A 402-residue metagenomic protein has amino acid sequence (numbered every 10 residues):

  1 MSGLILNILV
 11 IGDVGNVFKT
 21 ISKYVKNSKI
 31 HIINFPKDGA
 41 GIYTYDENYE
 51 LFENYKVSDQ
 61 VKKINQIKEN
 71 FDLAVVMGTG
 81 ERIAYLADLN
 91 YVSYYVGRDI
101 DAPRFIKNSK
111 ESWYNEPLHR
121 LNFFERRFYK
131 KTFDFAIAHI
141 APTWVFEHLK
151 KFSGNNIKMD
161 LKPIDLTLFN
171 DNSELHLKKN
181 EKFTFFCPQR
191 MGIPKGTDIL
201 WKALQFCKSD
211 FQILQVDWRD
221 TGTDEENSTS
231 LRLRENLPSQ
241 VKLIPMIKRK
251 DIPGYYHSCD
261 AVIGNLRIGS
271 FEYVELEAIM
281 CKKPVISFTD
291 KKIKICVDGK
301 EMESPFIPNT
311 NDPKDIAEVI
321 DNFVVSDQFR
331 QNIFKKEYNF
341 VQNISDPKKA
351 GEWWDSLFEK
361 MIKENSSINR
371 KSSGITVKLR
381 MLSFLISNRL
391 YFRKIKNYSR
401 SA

Functional and structural regions predicted by a protein language model:
L86-L118: Active-site proximal beta-strand in glycosyltransferases
K110-H139, F146: Membrane-proximal helix-turn-helix segments that form the acceptor-binding/catalytic region of lipid-linked
P163-K182, G254: Acidic anion/phosphate-binding donor-loop and adjacent secondary structure in glycosyltransferase catalytic cores
H176-K195, W201-K208, I213-L214: Conserved donor-binding/catalytic core segment of Leloir-type glycosyltransferases
Q212-S230, P245: Glycosyltransferase donor-sugar binding loop
L266-R267: Aromatic "clamp/platform" in nucleotide-sugar-dependent glycosyltransferases that forms part of the donor/acceptor
P284-I293: Short hydrophobic beta-strand element within catalytic cores of glycosyltransferases and related nucleotide-activated
V325-S367, K371-V377: A charged, aromatic-enriched C-terminal amphipathic alpha-helix characteristic of glycosyltransferases across folds
